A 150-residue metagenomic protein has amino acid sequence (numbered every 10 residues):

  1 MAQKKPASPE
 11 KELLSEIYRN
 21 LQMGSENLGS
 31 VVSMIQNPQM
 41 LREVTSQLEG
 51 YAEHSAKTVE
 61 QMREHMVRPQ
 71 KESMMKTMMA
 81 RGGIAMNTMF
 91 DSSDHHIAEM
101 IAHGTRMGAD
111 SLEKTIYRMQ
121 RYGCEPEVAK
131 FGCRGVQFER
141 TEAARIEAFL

Functional and structural regions predicted by a protein language model:
K4-Q36, H96-G123: Alpha-helical bundle segments that constitute or directly flank the non-heme di-iron/ferroxidase center
P9-I17, P38-K57, D94-I101, C124-F138: Alpha-helical scaffold segments that form or flank carboxylate-/histidine-based iron centers
Y18, Q22-S25, V32, T45-L48 (+6 more regions): Generic structural concept
Q36, V59-M62, M66, D94 (+3 more regions): Long, hydrophobic, amphipathic alpha-helical segments used as structural scaffolds
L41-K76, I146-F149: Conserved alpha-helical segments that form or flank metal/cofactor-binding pockets of metalloenzymes
E60-D110: Carboxylate-rich helix-loop segments that flank metal/cofactor sites and access channels in metalloenzymes
G104-L150: Preference for long, well-ordered alpha-helical segments
